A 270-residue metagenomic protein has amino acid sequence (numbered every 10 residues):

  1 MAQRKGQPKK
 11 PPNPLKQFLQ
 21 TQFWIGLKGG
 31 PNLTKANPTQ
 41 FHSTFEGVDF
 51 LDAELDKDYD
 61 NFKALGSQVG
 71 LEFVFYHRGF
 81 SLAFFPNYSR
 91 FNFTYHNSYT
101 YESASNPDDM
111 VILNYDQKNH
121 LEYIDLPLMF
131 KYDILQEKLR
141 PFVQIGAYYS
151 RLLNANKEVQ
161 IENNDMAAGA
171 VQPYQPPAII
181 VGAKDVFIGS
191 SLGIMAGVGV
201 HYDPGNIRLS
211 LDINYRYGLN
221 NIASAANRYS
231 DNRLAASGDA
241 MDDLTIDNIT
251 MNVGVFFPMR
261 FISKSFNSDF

Functional and structural regions predicted by a protein language model:
Q3-G66, P258-R260, F270: Short glycine/proline- and aromatic-enriched beta-strand/turn motifs that initiate or cap beta-hairpins
R4-K16, L33-K35, H77-G79, F130-Q136 (+4 more regions): Outer-membrane beta-barrel proteins
K10-P12, N61-F85, N119-L135, F187-M195 (+1 more regions): Outer-membrane beta-barrel transmembrane strands
L19-I25, R78-L82, I124, E137-P141 (+3 more regions): Outer-envelope beta-barrel architecture signal
L27-P31, S67-H77, P86-Y88, L126-Y132 (+4 more regions): Residues on the lipid-exposed face of transmembrane beta-strands in outer-membrane beta-barrel proteins
A36-A64, F91-Y123, R151-S191, I222-D231 (+2 more regions): Extracellular/periplasm-exposed beta-strand and loop segments of Gram-negative cell-envelope proteins, dominated by
N114-N154: Hydrophobic, well-structured mid-protein blocks that either form specific transmembrane helices
I180-D203, I207-Y217, A223-S224: Extended serine/threonine-enriched, polar tracts that run as long, contiguous segments within proteins
